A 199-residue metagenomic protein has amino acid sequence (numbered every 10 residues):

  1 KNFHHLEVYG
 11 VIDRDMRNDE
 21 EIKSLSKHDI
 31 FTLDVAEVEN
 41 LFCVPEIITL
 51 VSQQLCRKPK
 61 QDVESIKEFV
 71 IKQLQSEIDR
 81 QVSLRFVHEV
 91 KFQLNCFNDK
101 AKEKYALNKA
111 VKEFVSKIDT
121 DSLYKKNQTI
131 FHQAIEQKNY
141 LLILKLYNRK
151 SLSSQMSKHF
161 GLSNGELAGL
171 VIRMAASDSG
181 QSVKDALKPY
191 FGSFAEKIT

Functional and structural regions predicted by a protein language model:
K1-L41, S52-Q54, P59-D62: Conserved helicase/translocase motor-coupling segment
T49: Short, flexible loop segments at boundaries between secondary-structure elements
V63-T199: C-terminal, charge/polar-rich interaction regions
